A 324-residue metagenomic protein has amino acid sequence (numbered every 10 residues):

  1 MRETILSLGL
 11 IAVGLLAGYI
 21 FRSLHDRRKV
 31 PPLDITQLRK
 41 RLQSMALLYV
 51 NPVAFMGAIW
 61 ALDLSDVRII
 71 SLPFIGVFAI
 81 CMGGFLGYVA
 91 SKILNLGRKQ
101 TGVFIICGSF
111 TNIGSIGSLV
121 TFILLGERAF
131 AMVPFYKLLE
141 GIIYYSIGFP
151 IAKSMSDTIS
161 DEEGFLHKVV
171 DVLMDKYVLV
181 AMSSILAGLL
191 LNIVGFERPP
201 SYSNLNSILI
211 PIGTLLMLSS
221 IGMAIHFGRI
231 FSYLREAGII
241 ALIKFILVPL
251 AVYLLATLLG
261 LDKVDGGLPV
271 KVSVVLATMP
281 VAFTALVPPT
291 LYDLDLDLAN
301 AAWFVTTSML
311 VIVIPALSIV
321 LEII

Functional and structural regions predicted by a protein language model:
M1-I324: Alpha-helical transmembrane segments of multi-pass small-molecule/ion transporters
